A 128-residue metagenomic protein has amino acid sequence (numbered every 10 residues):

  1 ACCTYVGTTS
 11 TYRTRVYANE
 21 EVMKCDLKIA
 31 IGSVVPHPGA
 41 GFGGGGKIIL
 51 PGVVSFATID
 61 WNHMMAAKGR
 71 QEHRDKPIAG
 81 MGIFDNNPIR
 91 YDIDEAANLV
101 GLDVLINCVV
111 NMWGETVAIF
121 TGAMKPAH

Functional and structural regions predicted by a protein language model:
A1-G41: An acidic, phosphate/nucleotide-engaging active-site surface
C25-D26, G46, V100-L102: Short, well-ordered alpha-helix to beta-strand connector turns
I31-V34, G52-V53, N62, C108-N111: Fold-independent oxyanion-binding glycine-rich loops and adjacent beta-strand/coil segments at enzyme active sites
P38-D60: A short, gly/pro- and small-residue-rich
K47-P51, K68-R70, M124-H128: Short, low-complexity, polar/charged sequence segments that are solvent-exposed and flexible
V54-R74: Short, flexible loop segments at boundaries between secondary-structure elements
R74-H128: Membrane-embedded hairpin module used as a gating/binding unit in multi-pass transport and secretion proteins
